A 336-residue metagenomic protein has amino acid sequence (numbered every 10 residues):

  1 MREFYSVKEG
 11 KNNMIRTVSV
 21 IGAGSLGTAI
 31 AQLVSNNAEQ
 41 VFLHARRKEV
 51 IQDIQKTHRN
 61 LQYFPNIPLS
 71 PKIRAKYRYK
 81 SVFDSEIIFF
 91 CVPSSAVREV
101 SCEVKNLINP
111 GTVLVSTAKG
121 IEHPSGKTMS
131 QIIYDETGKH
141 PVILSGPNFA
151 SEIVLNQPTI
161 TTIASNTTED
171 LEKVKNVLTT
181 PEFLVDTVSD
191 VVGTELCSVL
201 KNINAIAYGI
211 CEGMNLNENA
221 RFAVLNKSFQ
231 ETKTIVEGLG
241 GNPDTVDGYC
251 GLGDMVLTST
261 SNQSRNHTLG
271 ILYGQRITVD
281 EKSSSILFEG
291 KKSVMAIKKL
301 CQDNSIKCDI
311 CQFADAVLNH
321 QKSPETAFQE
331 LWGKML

Functional and structural regions predicted by a protein language model:
R2-Y5, G10-I67, R74-Y77, E103: NAD(P)+-binding Rossmann beta1-loop-alpha1 motif at the extreme N-terminus of oxidoreductases
I21, S25, A29, E49 (+16 more regions): Conserved active-site and cofactor/substrate-binding residues in soluble primary-metabolism enzymes
V41, I73-A75, P141, V185 (+1 more regions): Generic structural signal for residues in well-ordered beta-strands
L69-P71, A75-P158, V174: Rossmann-like NAD(P)(H) cofactor-binding subdomain of soluble oxidoreductases
A96, L107, I132-K139, P158-T245: Internal alpha-helical scaffold of NAD(P)-dependent oxidoreductase catalytic cores
Y208-G209, E237-D247, L252-L336: NAD(P)-dependent Rossmann-like dehydrogenase/reductase catalytic/cofactor-binding core
